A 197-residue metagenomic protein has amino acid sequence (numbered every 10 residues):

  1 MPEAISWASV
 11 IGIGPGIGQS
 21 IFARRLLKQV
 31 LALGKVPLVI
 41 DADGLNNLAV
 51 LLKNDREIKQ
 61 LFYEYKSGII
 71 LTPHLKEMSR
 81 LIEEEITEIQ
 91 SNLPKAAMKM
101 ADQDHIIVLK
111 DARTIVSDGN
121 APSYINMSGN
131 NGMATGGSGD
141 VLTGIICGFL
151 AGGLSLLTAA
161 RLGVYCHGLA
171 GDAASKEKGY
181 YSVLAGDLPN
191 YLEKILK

Functional and structural regions predicted by a protein language model:
M1-S128: Glycine-rich phosphate/dinucleotide-binding loop and adjoining beta-alpha-beta core of small-molecule
I86-N92, G153-T158, G179-V183: Short, charged, surface-exposed loops that flank catalytic or proteolytic processing sites
K95, Y124, T143-G144, L157 (+1 more regions): Feature representing long, continuous alpha-helical segments
G129-I146, L156, Y181: Short glycine/threonine-rich catalytic loop with a Thr-x-Gly-x-Asp
M133-G136, T158, V164-L169: Active-site-proximal C-terminal subdomain of hydrolase catalytic domains
L142-L150, G163, H167, L188 (+1 more regions): Buried hydrophobic packing segments
L150-G163, D172-E177: Phosphate-handling active-site elements
G171-K197: Charged C-terminal helix
